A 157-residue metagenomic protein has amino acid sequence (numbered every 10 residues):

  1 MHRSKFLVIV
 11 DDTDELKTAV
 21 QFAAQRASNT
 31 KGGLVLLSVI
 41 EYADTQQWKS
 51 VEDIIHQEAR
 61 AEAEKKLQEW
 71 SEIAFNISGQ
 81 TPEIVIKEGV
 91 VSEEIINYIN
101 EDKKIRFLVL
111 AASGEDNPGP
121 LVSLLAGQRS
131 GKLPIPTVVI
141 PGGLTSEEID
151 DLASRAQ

Functional and structural regions predicted by a protein language model:
H2-S50: Small/aliphatic-rich secondary-structure junction motif
A19-F22, N97-Y98, L124-L125: A short acidic, amphipathic alpha-helical/loop segment
F22, A59-W70, E94: Short, solvent-exposed amphipathic alpha-helices that sit in or adjacent to ligand/effector-binding or catalytic
V35-L37, E83-K87, V138-I140: General small-molecule cofactor/ligand-binding pocket signal
S38-K65, E148-Q157: Acidic, proline/glycine-rich short linear motifs
F75-L108, S154-Q157: Structural beta-alpha unit
N100-Q157: Gly/Ser-rich helix-loop-strand patches that form or flank binding pockets for ribonucleotide-derived cofactors
